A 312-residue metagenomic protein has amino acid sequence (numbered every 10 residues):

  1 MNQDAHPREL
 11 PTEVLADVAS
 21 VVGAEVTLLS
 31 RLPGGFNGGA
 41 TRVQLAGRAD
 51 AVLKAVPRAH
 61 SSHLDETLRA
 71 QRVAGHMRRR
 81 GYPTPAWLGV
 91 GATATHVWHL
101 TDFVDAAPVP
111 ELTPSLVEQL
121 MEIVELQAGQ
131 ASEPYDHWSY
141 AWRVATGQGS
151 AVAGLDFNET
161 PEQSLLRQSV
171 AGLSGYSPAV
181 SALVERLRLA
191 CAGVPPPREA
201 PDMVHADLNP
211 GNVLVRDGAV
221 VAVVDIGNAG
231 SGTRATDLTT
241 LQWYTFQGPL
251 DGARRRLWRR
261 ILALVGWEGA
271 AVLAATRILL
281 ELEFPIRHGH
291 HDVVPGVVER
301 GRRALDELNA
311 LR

Functional and structural regions predicted by a protein language model:
M1-A24: Juxta-kinase regulatory segment immediately upstream of eukaryotic protein kinase catalytic domains
Q3, A59-D65, D251-G252, H291-G296: Short, flexible/disordered intra-domain loops and linkers
A24-L32: Short secondary-structure junctions
P33, N37-G47, V52-L53, W87 (+1 more regions): Active-site acidic catalytic loop and adjacent metal/ATP-binding pocket of ATP-dependent phosphoryl transfer enzymes
D50-A94, H99, P110-L126: A conserved alpha-helical element in kinase catalytic cores
R58, T93, W98-L112, V170 (+1 more regions): A glycine-centered beta->alpha junction motif in the catalytic cores of kinase/phosphotransferase enzymes
P85, V90-A94, A107-A182, L189 (+2 more regions): A cross-family kinase active-site recognition segment
A235-G266, A275-V293, R300-R302: Active-site activation/catalytic loop segments of kinase-like enzymes and analogous catalytic loops in related
